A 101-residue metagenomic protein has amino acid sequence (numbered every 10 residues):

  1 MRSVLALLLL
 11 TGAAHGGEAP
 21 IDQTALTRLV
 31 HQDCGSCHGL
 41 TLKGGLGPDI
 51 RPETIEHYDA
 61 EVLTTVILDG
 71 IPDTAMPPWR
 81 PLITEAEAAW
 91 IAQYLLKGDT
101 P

Functional and structural regions predicted by a protein language model:
S3-G12: Sec-dependent N-terminal signal peptides
L8, P20, T24, T100: Functional cleft and adjacent loop/helix regions within the main domain that mediate ligand binding or catalysis
A14-E18: Boundary at the C-terminal end of the N-terminal hydrophobic targeting segment
P20-K43, V62-D69: Sequence/structural segment immediately N-terminal to covalent heme-attachment motifs in c-type and related
L42-G45, D99: Short amphipathic alpha-helical interaction/hinge segments
L46-R51: Short cysteine/histidine-rich zinc-coordinating motifs and their immediately flanking basic loops
P52-T100: Extracytoplasmic electron-transfer domains, predominantly the class I c-type cytochrome c fold
